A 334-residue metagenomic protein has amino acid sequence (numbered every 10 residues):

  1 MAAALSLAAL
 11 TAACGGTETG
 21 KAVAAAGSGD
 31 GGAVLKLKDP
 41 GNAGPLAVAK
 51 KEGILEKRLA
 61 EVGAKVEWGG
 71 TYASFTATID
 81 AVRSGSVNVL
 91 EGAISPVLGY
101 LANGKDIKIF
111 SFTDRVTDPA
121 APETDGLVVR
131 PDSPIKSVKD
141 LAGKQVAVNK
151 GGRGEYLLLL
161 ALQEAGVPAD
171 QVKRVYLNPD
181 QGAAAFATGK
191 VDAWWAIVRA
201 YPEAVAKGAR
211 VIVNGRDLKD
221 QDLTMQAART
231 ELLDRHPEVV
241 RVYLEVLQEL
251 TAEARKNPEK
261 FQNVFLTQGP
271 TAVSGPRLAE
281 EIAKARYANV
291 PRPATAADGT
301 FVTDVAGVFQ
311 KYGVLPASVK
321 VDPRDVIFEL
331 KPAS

Functional and structural regions predicted by a protein language model:
A9-A13: C-terminal motif of bacterial Sec signal peptides marking the signal peptidase cleavage site
G15-E18: Bacterial signal peptide processing site
G20-E164, P168, V175: Short, glycine-/small- and polar/acidic-enriched structural segments that line small-molecule recognition paths
L46, V116, P122-L127, A209-R210 (+3 more regions): Small-molecule pocket liners
S95, R174, D180-P270: Pocket-lining segment of extracytoplasmic ligand-binding domains
Y100-T113, E203-R216, P276: Ligand-binding "clamshell"
R235-V314: Secondary-structure end/capping motifs
A306-S334: Conserved C-terminal helix/tail region of periplasmic/extracytoplasmic solute-binding proteins
